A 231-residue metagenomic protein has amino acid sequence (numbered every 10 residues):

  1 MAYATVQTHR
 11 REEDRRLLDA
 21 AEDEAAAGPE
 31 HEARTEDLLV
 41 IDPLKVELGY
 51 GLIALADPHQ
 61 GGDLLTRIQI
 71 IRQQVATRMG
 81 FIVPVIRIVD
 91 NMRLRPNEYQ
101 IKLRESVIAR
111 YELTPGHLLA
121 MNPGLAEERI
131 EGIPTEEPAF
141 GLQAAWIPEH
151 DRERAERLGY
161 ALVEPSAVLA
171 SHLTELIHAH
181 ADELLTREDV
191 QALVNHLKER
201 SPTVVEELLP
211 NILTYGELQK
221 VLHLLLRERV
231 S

Functional and structural regions predicted by a protein language model:
M1-H9: Alpha-helical membrane-embedded segments
T8-V230: Membrane-embedded alpha-helical signal segments
